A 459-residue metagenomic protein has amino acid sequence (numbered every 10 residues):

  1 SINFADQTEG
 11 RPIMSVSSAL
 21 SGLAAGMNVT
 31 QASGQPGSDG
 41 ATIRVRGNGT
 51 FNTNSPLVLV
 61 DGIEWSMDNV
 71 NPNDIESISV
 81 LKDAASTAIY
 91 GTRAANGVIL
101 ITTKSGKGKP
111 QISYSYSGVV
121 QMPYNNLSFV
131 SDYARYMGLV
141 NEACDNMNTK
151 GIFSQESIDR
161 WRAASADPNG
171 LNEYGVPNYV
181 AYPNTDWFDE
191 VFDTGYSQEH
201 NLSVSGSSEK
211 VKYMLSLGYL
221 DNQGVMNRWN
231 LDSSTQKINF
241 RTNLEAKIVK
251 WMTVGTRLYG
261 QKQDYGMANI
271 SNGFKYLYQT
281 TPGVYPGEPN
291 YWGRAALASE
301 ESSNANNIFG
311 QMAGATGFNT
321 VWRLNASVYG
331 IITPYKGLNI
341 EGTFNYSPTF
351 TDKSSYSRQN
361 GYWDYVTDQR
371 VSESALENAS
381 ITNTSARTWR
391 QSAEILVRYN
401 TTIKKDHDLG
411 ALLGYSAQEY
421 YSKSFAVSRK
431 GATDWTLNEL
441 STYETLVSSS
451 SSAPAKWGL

Functional and structural regions predicted by a protein language model:
S1-R241, T253-G255, N325-A326: Short, small/polar-rich motifs associated with maturation and membrane association, primarily at protein termini
I13, S197, S208-E209, E245-W251 (+2 more regions): Outer-membrane beta-barrel channels and translocator barrels
G108-P183, L220-T235, N239-N325, E341-T343 (+1 more regions): Surface-exposed loop/interface segments of Gram-negative outer-membrane beta-barrel transport/assembly proteins
L338: An active-site-proximal structural segment forming one wall of the substrate-binding cleft that immediately precedes
